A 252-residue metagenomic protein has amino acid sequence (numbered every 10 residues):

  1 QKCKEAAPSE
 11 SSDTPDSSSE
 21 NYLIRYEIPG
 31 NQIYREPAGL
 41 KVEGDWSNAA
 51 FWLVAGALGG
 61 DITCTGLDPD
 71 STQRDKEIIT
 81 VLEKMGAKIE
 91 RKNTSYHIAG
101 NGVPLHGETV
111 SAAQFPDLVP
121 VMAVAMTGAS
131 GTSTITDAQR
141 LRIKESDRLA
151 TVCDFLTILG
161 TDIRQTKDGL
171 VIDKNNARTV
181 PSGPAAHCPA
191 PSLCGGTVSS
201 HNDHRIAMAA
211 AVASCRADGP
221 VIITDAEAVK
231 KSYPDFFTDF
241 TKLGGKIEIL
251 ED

Functional and structural regions predicted by a protein language model:
Q1-D252: Short, structured segments at the rim of ligand-binding sites
